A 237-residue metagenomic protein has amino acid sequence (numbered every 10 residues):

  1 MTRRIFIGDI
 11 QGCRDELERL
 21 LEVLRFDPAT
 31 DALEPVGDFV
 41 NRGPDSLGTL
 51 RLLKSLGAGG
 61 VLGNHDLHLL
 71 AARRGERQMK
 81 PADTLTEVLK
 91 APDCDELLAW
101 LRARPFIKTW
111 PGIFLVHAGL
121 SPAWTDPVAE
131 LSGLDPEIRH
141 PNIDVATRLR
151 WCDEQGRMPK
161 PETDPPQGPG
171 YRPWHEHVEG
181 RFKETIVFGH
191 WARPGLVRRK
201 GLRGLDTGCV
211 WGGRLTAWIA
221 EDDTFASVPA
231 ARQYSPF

Functional and structural regions predicted by a protein language model:
M1, R25, R51-S55, F106-T109 (+2 more regions): A short acidic-Thr-Gly-centered motif at the start of a beta-strand
M1-L52, L56: N-terminal active-site segment of His-dependent metallophosphoesterases
R4-Q11, I113-G119, R203-L205: Active-site-proximal beta-strand elements of phosphoester/diester hydrolases
D9, D38, L53, G63-N64 (+5 more regions): Divalent metal-coordination and catalytic microenvironments
Q11-D15, N41-G43, L67-L70, K108 (+3 more regions): Active-site environment of divalent metal-dependent phosphoester hydrolases
A32-G37, M79-L89, Q155-P165: Short, basic, glycine/proline-bearing loop/turn elements
S46-E154: Active-site neighborhood of divalent metal-dependent phosphoester bond hydrolases
A129-F237: Acidic, His/Gly-rich catalytic cores of divalent-metal-dependent hydrolytic chemistry
